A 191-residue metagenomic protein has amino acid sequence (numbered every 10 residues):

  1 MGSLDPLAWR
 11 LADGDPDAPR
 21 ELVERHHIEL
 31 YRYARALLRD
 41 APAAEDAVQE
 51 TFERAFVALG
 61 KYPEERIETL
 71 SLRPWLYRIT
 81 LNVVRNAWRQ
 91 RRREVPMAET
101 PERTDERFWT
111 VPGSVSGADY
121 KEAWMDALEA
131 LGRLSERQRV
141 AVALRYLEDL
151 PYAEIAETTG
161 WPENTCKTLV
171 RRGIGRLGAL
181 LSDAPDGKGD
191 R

Functional and structural regions predicted by a protein language model:
M1-E29, A36, E129-G132, E154 (+1 more regions): N-terminal module of bacterial RNA polymerase sigma factors
A12-E21, Y31-E50, E64-R66, E163 (+1 more regions): Short, charged helix-capping/linker segments at alpha-helix termini
V23-A41, A58-K61, L131, R176-D183: Amphipathic, Lys/Arg- and hydrophobic-enriched alpha-helical face
D46-E53, L70-N82: Structural recognition of an alpha-helix C-terminal capping motif at a helix-to-coil junction
V57-E64, Y77-E99, Y120, G178: Arg/Lys-rich amphipathic alpha helix in sigma70-family domain 2
L81, R85, W124-A130, Q138 (+3 more regions): DNA-recognition helix of helix-turn-helix
N86-V111, A118, G187-D190: Short, basic/polar amphipathic helix motif occurring as a linker/hinge flanking DNA-binding modules in transcription
